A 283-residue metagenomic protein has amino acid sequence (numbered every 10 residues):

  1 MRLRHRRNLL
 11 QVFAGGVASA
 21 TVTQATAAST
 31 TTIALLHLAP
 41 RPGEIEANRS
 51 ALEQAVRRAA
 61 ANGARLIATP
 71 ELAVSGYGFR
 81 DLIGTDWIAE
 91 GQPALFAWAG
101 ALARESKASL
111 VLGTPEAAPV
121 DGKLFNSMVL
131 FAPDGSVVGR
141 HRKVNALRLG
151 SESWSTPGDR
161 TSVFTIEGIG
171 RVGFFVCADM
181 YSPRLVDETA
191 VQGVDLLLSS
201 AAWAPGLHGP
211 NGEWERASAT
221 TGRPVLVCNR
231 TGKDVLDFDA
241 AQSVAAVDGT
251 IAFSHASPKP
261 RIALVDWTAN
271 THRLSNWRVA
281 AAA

Functional and structural regions predicted by a protein language model:
R2, N8-A27: N-terminal export signals
T21-S50, W277-A283: C-terminal segment of N-terminal export signals and the immediately downstream linker at the start of the mature
I33, N48, A68, A103 (+1 more regions): Residue-level signal for inorganic ion chemistry
L38, P70-L72, T114-P115, V176-A178 (+2 more regions): Active-site-proximal beta-strand/loop segments in catalytic clefts of secreted hydrolases
I45, Q54-P133, A204-R223: Cys-nucleophile CN-hydrolase/nitrilase-fold catalytic domain and related Cys-dependent amidase chemistry that acts on
R49-V56, P183-V186: Short, acidic/polar
G91-V111, Y181-I262: CN hydrolase (nitrilase-like) catalytic-core segments centered on the catalytic cysteine and neighboring Lys/Glu
P119-Q192, H208-G212, R216, T220-R223 (+2 more regions): Active-site catalytic loop in hydrolytic enzyme cores
